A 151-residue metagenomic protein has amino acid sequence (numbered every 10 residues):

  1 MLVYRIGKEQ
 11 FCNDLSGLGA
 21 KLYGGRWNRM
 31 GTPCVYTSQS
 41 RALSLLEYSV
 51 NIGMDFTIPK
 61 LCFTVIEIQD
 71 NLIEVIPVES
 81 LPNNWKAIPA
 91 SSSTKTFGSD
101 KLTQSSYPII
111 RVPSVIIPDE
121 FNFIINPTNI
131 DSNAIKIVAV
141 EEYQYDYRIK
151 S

Functional and structural regions predicted by a protein language model:
L2-G17, R29-M30, T57-S151: Active-site and NAD+-binding cores of ADP-ribose-processing enzymes
W27-E47, F123-T128: Extended catalytic/binding region for NAD+/ADP-ribose chemistry, centered on the ART fold
L43-M54, E142: Short, intrinsically disordered, mixed-charge
